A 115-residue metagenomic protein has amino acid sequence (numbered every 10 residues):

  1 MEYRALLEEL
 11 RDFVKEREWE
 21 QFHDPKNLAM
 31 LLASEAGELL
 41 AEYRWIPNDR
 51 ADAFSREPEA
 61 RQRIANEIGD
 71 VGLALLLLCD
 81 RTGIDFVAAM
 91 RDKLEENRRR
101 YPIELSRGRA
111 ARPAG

Functional and structural regions predicted by a protein language model:
M1-G115: Flexible "arm" and connector segments at domain edges
